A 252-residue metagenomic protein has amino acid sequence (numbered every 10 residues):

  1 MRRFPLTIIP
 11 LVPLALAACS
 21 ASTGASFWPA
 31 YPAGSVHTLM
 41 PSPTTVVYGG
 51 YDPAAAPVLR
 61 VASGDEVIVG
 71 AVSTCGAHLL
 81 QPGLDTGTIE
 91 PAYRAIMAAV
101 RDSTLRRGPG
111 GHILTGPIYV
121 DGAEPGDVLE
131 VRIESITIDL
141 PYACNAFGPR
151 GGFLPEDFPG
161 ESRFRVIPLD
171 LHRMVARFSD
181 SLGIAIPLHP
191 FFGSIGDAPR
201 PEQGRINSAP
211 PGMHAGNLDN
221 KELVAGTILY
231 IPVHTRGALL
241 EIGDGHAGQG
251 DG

Functional and structural regions predicted by a protein language model:
M1-I9: Bacterial N-terminal signal peptides that target proteins for export
L16-A18: C-terminal motif of bacterial Sec signal peptides marking the signal peptidase cleavage site
S20-A30: Bacterial Sec signal peptide processing site at the extreme N-terminus
W28-Y31, V36-R107: N-terminal, Lys/Arg-enriched amphipathic/low-complexity engagement segments that precede the first folded domain
V69, V128-V131, I231: A generic structural signal for residues embedded in beta-strands
T74-T86, I136-F147, G237-A247: Short, Lys/Arg- and Gly-enriched loop/turn segments at beta-strand edges
P109-I113, P117-Y119, R132-V224: Intrinsically disordered, low-complexity linker/loop segments enriched in Gly/Pro and charged/polar residues
